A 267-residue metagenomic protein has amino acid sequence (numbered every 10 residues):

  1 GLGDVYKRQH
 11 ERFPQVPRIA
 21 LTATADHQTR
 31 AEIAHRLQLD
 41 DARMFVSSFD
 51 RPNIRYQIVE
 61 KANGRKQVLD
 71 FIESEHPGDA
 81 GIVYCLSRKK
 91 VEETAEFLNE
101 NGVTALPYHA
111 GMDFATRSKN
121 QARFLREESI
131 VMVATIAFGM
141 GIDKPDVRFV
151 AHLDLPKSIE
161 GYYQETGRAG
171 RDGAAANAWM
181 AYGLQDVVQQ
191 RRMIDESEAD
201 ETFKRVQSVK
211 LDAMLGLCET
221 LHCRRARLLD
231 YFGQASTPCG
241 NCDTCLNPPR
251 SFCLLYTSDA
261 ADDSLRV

Functional and structural regions predicted by a protein language model:
G1-Y6, D259-D262, V267: Short, small-residue-biased leader/transition segments that mark boundaries at the very start of proteins
D4-E198, V209, T237: Helicase motor core with emphasis on the C-terminal RecA-like subdomain
F45, A226-R227, V267: Short, hydrophobic secondary-structure boundary micro-motifs
R55-V59, C253, V267: Generic preference for hydrophobic/aromatic residues in regular secondary structure cores
I58, K144, F232, L246 (+1 more regions): Generic short alpha-helical hydrophobic face used as a protein-protein interaction/packing hotspot
Q190, E196-S258: C-terminal accessory/connector segments of nucleic-acid motor ATPases
